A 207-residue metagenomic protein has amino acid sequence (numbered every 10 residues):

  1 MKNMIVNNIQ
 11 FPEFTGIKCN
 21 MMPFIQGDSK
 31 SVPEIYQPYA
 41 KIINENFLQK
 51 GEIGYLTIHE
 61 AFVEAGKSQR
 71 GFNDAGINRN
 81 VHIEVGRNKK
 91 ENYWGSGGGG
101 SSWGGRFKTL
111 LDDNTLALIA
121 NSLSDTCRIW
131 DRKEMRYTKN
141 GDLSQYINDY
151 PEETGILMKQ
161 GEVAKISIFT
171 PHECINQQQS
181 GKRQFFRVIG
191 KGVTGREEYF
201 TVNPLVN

Functional and structural regions predicted by a protein language model:
M1, F14-I17, I77, V81-E84 (+3 more regions): Jelly-roll (double-stranded beta-helix
M1-T57: N-terminal auxiliary "cap/dimerization" subdomain that precedes the catalytic jelly-roll/cupin core of mononuclear
P38-G54, T109-L111, L157, G161 (+1 more regions): Secondary-structure boundary elements
L48-V81: OB-fold ssDNA-binding interfaces and closely related basic DNA-contact patches used across DNA replication/repair
H59-A61, V81-G86, I119-S122, S167-F169 (+1 more regions): Structured loops at beta-to-helix junctions and adjacent beta-edge loops in soluble globular domains
D74-K159, R196-Y199: Catalytic core of non-heme Fe(II) oxygenases with the double-stranded beta-helix
L143-N207: Catalytic core of Fe(II)/2-oxoglutarate
